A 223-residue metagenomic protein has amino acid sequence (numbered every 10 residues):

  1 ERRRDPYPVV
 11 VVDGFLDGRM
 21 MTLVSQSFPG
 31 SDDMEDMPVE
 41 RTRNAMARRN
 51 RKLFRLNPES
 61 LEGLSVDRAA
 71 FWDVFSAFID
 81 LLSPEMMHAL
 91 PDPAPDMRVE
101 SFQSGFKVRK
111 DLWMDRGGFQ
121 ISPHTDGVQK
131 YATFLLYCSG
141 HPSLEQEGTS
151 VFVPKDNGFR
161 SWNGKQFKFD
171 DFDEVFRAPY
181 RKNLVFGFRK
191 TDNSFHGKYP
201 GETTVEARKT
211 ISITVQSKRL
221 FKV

Functional and structural regions predicted by a protein language model:
R2-L90: Non-heme Fe(II)/2-oxoglutarate
F71-K222: Catalytic core of non-heme Fe(II) oxygenases with the double-stranded beta-helix
